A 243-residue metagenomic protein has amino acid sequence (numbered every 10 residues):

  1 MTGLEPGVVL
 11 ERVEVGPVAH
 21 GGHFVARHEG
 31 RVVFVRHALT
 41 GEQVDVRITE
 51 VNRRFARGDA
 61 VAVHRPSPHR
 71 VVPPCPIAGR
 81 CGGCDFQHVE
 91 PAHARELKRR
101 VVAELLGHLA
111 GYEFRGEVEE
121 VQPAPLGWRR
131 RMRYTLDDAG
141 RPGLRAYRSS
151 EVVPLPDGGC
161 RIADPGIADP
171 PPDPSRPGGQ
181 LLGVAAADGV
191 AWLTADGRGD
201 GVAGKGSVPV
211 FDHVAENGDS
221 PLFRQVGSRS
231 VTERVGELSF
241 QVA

Functional and structural regions predicted by a protein language model:
M1-A243: Accessory RNA-recognition modules of RNA-modification enzymes
